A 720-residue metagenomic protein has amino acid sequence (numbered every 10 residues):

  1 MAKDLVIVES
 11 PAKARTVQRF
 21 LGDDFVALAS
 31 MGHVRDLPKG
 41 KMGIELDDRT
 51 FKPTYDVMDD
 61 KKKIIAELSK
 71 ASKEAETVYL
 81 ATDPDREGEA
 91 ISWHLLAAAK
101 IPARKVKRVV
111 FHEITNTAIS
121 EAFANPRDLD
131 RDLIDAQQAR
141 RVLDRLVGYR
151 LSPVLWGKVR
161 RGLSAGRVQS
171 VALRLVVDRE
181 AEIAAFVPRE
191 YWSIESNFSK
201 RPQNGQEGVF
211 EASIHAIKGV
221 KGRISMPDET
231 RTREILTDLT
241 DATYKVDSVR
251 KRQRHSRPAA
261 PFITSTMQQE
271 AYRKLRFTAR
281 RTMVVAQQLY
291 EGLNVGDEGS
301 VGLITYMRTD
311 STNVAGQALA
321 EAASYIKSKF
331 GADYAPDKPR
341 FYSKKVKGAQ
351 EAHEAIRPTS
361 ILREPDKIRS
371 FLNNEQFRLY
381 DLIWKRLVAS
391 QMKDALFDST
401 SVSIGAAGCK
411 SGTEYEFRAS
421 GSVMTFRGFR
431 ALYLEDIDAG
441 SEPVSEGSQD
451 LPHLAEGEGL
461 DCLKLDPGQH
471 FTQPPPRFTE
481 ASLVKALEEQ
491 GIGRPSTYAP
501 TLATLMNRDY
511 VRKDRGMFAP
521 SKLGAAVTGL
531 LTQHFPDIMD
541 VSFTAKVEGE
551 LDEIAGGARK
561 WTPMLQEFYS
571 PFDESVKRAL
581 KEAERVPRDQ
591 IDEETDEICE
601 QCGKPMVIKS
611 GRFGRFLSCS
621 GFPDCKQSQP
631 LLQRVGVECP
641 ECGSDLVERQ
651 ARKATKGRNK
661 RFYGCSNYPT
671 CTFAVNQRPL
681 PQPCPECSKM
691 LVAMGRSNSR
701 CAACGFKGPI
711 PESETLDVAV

Functional and structural regions predicted by a protein language model:
M1-R141, R150, H215-A216, R223-R233 (+3 more regions): Intrinsically disordered, low-complexity regulatory segments
A2, D83-P84, R160-S164, K251-A260 (+4 more regions): Conserved short loop/turn motifs at secondary-structure junctions
A2-L5, T16, D23, A98 (+4 more regions): Basic, low-complexity terminal or inter-domain segments flanking catalytic cores
I114-S196: C-terminal or mid-to-C-terminal helical accessory/interaction module adjacent to the motor/catalytic core
A139-L151, V168, F198-K200, R254-T266 (+5 more regions): Core structural elements
K158-G162, V177-D228, K274: C-terminal helical "lid" subdomain and adjoining coupling/linker elements of P-loop NTPases
V220-A260, E458: Metal- or metallocofactor-binding catalytic centers and their adjacent structured scaffolds across diverse enzyme
V246-V249, R257-A271, E298-Y306, P474-A486: Short acidic, hydrophobic short linear motifs in intrinsically disordered regions
